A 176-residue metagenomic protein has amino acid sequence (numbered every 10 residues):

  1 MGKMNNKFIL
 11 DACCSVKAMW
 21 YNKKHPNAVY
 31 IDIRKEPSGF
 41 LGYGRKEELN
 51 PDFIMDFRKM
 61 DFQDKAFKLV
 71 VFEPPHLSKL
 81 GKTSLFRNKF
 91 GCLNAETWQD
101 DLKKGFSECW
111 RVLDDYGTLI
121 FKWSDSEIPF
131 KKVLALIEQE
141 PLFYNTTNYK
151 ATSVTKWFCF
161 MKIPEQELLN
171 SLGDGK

Functional and structural regions predicted by a protein language model:
M1-K176: Class I S-adenosyl-L-methionine-dependent methyltransferase catalytic core
